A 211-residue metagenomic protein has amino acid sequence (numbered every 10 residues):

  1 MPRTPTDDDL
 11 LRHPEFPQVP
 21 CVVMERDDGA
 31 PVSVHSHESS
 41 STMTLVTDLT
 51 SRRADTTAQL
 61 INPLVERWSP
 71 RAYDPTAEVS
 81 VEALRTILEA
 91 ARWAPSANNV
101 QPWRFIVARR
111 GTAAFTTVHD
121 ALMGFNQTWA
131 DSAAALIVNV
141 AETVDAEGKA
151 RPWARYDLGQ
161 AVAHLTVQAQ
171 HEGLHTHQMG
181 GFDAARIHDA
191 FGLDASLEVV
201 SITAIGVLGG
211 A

Functional and structural regions predicted by a protein language model:
P2-R26, V32-A135: N-terminal amphipathic, basic helical "cap/leader" segment at the start of enzyme domains
P63-L64, A135-E147: Short, basic/glycine-rich phosphate-binding loops at helix/coil junctions that contact nucleotide phosphates
Y73, H119, E142-W153: Glycine/charged-rich beta-loop-alpha catalytic/anionic-binding loops adjacent to active sites
A91, I137, A146-A190: Small-aliphatic-rich amphipathic alpha-helix that forms the alpha element of a beta-alpha
V100-W103, H171-L174, V200: Short secondary-structure junction motifs
F105, I137, S201-I205: A structural signal for short, well-ordered beta-strand segments
R110-T116, E142-D145, A185, G209: Short, charged/polar surface micro-motifs in flexible loops or helix N-caps
N126-A130, L193-A211: A glycine-rich helix N-cap at a beta->alpha junction
